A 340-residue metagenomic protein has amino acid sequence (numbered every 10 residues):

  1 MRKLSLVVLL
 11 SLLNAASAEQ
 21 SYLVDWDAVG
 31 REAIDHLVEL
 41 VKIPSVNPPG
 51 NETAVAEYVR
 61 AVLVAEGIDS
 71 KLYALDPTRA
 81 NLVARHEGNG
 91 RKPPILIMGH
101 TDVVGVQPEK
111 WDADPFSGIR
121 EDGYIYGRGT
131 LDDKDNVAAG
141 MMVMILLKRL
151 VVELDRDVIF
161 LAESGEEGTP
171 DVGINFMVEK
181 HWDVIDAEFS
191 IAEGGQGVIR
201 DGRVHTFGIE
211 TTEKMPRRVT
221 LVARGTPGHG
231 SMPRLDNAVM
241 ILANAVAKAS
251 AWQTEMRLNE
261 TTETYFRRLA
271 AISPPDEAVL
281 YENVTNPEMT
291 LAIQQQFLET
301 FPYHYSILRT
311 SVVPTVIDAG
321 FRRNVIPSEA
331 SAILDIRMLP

Functional and structural regions predicted by a protein language model:
R2-V7: Sec-dependent signal peptide recognition, specifically the positively charged N-region followed immediately by
L9-S17: Hydrophobic h-region of N-terminal signal peptides that target proteins for export in Gram-negative bacteria
E19-T130, V137, L147-R156, L334: Acidic/His- and Gly-rich active-site-bordering loop/insert found across diverse amide/peptide-bond hydrolases
I34-V38, T53-A56, R60, V137 (+4 more regions): Extracytoplasmic/secreted envelope proteins and their assembly/folding machinery, especially bacterial periplasmic
H86, A223, I336-M338: Hydrophobic beta-strand positions in extracellular immunoglobulin-like domains
I125, L131-G208: Acidic/histidine-rich catalytic neighborhood of metal-dependent amide-processing enzymes
W182-D186, G195-V204, E210-P216, G230-V316 (+2 more regions): Acidic-enriched catalytic cores of C-N bond-cleaving enzymes acting on peptides and small amides
I326-P340: C-terminal catalytic subdomain
